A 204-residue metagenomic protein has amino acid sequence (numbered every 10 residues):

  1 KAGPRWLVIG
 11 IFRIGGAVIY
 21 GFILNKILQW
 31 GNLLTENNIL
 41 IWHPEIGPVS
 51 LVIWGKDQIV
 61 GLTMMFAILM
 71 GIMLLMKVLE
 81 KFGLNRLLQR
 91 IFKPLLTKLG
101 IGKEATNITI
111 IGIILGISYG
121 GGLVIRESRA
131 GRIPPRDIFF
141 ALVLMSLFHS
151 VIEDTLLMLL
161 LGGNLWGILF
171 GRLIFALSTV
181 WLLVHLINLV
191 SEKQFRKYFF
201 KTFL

Functional and structural regions predicted by a protein language model:
K1-A2, K98-M158: Alpha-helical membrane segments and immediately flanking helix-loop junctions that form or couple to the substrate/ion
A2-W42, M70, L156-L204: Juxtamembrane and boundary regions of transmembrane helices in multi-pass small-molecule transporters and channels
G3, A17, G21, W54 (+4 more regions): Small-side-chain structural scaffolding
P4-I9, P48-K56, V60, M64 (+4 more regions): Juxtamembrane/transmembrane-helix boundary motifs in multi-pass membrane proteins
R5-A17, F82-N85, I108-I113, D137-M145 (+1 more regions): Alpha-helical transmembrane segments of multi-pass membrane proteins, especially transporters and channels
F22, M70-L74, L79, G83 (+2 more regions): Transmembrane alpha-helix boundary/anchor motif
T35-G112: Membrane-embedded alpha-helical segments and adjacent helix-loop junctions characteristic of multi-pass solute
R86, L99, T106, P135 (+2 more regions): Secondary-structure transition/capping residues
